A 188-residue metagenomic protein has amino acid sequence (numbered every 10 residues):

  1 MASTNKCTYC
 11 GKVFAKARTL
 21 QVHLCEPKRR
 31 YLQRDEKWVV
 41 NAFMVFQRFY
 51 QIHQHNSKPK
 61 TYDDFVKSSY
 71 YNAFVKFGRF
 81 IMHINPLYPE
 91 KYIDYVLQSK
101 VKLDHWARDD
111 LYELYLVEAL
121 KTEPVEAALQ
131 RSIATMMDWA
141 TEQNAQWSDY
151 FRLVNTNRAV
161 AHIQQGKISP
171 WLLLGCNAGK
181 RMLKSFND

Functional and structural regions predicted by a protein language model:
M1-F43: C-terminal recognition-helix end and immediately following basic linker of small zinc-binding "finger" domains
K6, G11, K28, F43-Q47 (+5 more regions): Generic intrinsically disordered, low-complexity segments enriched for polar/acidic and small residues
A17-L20, L24, R30, R34-D35 (+6 more regions): Generic marker of "main functional regions" within proteins
L32-V75: Charged, amphipathic alpha-helical linkers/stalks
Y62-D188: Intrinsically disordered, low-complexity regulatory/activation regions of eukaryotic proteins
